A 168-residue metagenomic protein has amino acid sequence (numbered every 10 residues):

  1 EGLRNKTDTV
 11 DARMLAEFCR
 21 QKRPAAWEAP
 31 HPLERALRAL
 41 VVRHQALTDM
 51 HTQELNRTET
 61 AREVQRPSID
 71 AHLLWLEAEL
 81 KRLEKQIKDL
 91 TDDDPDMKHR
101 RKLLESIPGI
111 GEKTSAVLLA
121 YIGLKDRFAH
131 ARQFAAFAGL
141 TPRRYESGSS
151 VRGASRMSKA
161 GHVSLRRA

Functional and structural regions predicted by a protein language model:
E1-S106: Long, charge-rich intrinsically disordered scaffolds of nucleic-acid metabolism proteins
P108-I110: Active-site acidic catalytic loop and adjacent metal/ATP-binding pocket of ATP-dependent phosphoryl transfer enzymes
E112, V117-A168: Phosphate-backbone recognition surface of nucleic-acid-processing proteins
